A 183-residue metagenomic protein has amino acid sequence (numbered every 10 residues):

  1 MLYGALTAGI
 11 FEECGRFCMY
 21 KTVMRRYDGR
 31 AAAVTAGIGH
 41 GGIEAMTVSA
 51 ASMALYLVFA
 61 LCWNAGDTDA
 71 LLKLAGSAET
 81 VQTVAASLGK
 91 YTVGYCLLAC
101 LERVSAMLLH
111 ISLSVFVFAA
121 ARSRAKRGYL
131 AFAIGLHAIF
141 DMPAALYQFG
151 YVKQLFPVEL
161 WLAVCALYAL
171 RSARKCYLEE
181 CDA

Functional and structural regions predicted by a protein language model:
M1-A183: Hydrophobic alpha-helical segments at protein termini of multi-pass membrane proteins
